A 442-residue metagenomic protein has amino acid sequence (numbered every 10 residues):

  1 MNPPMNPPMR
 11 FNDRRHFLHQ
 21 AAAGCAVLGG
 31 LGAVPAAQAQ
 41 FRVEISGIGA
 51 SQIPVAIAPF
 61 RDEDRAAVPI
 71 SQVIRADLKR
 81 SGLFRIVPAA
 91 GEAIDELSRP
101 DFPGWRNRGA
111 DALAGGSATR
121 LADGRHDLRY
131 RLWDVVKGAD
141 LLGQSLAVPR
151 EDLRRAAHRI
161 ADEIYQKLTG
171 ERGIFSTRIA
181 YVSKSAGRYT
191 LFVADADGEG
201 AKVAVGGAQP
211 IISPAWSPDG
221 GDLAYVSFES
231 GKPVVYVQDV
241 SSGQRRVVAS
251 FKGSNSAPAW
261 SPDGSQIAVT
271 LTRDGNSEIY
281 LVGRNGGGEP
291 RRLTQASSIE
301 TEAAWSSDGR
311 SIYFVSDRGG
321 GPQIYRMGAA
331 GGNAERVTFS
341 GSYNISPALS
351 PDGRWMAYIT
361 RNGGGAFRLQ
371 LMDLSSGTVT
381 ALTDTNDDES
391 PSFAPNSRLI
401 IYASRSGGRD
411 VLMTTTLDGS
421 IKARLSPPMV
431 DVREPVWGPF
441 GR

Functional and structural regions predicted by a protein language model:
M1-A33: N-terminal secretory signal peptides
E44-G104, A114-A118: Short beta-strand->alpha-helix linker/helix-N-cap micro-motif that forms a surface specificity/interaction loop
S98-E163: Amphipathic beta-strand/beta-sheet edge segments enriched in Tyr/Trp
R125-D127, G187-F192, K232-Y236, N276-Y280 (+3 more regions): Structural motif
D195-I212, Q238-S256, V282-T301, M327-Y343 (+2 more regions): Multi-bladed beta-propeller domains
P218-D219, P262-D263, S307-D308, P351-D352 (+2 more regions): Residue-level detector of Asp-centered blade-edge/turn motifs that repeat once per structural unit in beta-propeller
